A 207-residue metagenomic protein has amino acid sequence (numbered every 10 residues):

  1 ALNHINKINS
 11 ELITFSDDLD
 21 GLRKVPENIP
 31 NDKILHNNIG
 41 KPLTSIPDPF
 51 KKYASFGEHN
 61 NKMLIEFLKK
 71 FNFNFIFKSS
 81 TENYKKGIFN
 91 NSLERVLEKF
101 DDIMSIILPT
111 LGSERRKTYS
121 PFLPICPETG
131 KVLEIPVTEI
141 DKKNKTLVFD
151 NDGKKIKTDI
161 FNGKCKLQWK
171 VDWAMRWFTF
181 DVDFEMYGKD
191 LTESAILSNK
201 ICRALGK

Functional and structural regions predicted by a protein language model:
A1-S105, S198, L205: N-terminal Rossmann-like or analogous alpha/beta NTP/dinucleotide-binding catalytic cores that position adenine
K99-D102, P109-K207: Alpha-helical recognition segments enriched in aromatics with Gly/Pro capping that present substrate-recognition
